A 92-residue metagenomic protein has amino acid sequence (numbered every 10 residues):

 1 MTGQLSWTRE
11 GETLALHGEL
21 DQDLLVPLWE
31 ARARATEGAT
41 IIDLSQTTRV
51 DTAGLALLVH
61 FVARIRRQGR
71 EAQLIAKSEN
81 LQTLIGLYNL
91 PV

Functional and structural regions predicted by a protein language model:
M1-E30: STAS-typified acidic loop motif
Q22-V92: Amphipathic alpha-helical interaction surfaces in cytosolic regulatory modules
